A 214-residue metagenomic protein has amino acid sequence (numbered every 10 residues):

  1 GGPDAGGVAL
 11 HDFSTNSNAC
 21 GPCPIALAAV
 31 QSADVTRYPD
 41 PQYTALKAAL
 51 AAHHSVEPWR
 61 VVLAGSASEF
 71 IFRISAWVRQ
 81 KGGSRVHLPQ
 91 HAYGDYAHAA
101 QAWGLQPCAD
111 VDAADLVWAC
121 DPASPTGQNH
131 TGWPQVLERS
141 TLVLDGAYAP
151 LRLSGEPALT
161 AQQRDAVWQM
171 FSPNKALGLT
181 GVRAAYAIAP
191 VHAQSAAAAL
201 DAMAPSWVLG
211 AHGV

Functional and structural regions predicted by a protein language model:
G1-P41, A49: N-terminal "arm"/small-domain region of PLP-dependent enzymes with the aminotransferase-like
C23, Q169-V214: PLP-dependent aminotransferase class I/II
Y43-T44, E57-S84, G94-Y96, A185: Conserved beta-loop-alpha segment that forms the PLP phosphate-binding cup at the N-terminus of a helix
V61, S140, A166-V167: Short, conserved active-site loop motifs that form the nucleotide-linked donor/cofactor pocket
A67-W77, K81, G127-Q128, L144-A161: Glycine/small-residue-rich loop that forms an oxyanion/phosphate-binding "nest" at active or ligand-binding sites
Q80-K81, W133-R139, T160-R164: Short, conserved loop/helix-junction motifs that constitute active-site signature segments in enzyme catalytic cores
C108-S154: Active-site phosphate-binding strand-loop segment of PLP-dependent enzymes
